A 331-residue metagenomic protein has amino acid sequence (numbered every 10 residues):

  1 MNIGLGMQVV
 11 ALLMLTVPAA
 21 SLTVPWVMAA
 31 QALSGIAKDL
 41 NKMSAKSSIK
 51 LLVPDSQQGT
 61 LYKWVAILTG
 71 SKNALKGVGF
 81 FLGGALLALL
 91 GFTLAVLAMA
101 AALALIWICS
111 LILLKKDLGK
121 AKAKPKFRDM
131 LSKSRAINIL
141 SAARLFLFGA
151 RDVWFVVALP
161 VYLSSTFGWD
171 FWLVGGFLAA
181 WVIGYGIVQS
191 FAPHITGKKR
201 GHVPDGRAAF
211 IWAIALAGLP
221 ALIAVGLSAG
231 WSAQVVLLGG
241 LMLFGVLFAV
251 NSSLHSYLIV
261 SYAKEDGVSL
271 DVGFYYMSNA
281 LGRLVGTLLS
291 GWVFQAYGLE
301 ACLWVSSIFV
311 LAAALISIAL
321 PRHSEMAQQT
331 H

Functional and structural regions predicted by a protein language model:
M1, L87, V188-G206, F294: Helix-to-loop junctions at the C-terminal end of transmembrane segments in multipass secondary transporters
G6-S21, I214-W231: C-terminal ends and interior cores of transmembrane alpha-helices in multi-pass membrane transporters/permeases
A11, L22-N41, Q234-V250: Hydrophobic core of transmembrane alpha-helices in multi-pass small-molecule transporters, especially MFS/SLC-type
A30-K72: Cytoplasmic helix-loop-helix junction between adjacent transmembrane helices in 12-TM secondary transporters
A100-K120, I316-L320: C-terminal membrane-cytosol helix-exit motif in multi-pass small-molecule transporters
L111-A150, S165, G197: Juxtamembrane intracellular "pre-TM" segments in multi-pass secondary transporters
V157-F177: Short amphipathic helix-loop junctions that connect adjacent transmembrane helices in Major Facilitator Superfamily/SLC
V174-K199, L216-L219: Transmembrane alpha-helices of Major Facilitator/SLC transporters
